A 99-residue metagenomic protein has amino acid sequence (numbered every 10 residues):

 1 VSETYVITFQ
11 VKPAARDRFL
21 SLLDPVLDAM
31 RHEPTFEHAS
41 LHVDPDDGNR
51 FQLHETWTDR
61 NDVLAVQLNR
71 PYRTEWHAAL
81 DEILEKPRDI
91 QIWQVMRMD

Functional and structural regions predicted by a protein language model:
V1, S40-N49, H77-D99: Glycine-rich beta-strand-turn "strand-cap" elements at beta-sheet edges
E3-Q10, H38-N69: Short, well-ordered beta-strand segments in beta-rich or mixed alpha/beta enzyme and ligand-binding folds
T4, L23-D24: Residue-level signal for cytosolic alpha-helical hairpin/rod architecture
Q10-L20: Short, surface-exposed ligand-recognition loops at beta-strand->loop->(often short) alpha-helix junctions that present
A15-D17, N61-V63, M98: Residue-level signal for secondary-structure boundary sites
A15-R16, V26-M30, L41-V43: Intrinsically disordered, low-complexity segments enriched in polar/charged residues with Gly/Pro, especially when
P25-E37, T56-Q91: An amphipathic, aromatic/His-enriched active-site/gating alpha helix that lines ligand/cofactor pockets
